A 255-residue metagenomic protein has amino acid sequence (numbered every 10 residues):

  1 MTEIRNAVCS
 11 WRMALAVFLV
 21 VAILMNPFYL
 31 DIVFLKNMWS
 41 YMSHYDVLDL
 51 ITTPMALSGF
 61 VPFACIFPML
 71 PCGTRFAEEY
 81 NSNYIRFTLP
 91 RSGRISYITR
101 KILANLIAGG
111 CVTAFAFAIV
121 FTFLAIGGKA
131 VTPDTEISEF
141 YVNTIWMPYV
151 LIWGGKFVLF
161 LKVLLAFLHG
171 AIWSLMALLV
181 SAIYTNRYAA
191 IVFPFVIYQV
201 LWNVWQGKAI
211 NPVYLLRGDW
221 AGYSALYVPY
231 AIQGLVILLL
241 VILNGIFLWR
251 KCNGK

Functional and structural regions predicted by a protein language model:
M1-V20: Aromatic- and glycine-rich beta-strand/loop motifs that create alpha-glucan
N6, A77, L89, S181-A182: Helix-capping/transition residues at the boundaries of transmembrane alpha-helices and the short helical linkers
N6, L235-K255: Junction motif at the cytosolic side of a transmembrane helix
W11-M13, G93-I95, T99, N186-I191: Membrane-helix interface segments
A16-A22, R187-L201: Central hydrophobic cores of alpha-helical transmembrane segments in multi-pass integral membrane proteins
I23-T74, L103-L178, A182, G218-G234: Secretory targeting signals
R75-A108: Helix-loop-helix units of permease transmembrane domains in multi-pass membrane transporters, especially ABC
G128-Y141, P194-I210: Juxtamembrane non-transmembrane "cap" segments at the membrane-aqueous interface of multi-pass membrane proteins
